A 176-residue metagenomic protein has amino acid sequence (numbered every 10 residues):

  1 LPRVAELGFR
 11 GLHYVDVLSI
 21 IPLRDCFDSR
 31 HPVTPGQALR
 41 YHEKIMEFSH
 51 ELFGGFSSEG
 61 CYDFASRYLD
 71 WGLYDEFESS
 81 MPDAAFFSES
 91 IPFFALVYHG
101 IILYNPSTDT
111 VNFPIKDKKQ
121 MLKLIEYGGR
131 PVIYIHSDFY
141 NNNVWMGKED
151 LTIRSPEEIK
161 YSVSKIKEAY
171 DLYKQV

Functional and structural regions predicted by a protein language model:
L1-V176: Active-site-proximal substrate-binding groove within the catalytic cores of carbohydrate-active enzymes
